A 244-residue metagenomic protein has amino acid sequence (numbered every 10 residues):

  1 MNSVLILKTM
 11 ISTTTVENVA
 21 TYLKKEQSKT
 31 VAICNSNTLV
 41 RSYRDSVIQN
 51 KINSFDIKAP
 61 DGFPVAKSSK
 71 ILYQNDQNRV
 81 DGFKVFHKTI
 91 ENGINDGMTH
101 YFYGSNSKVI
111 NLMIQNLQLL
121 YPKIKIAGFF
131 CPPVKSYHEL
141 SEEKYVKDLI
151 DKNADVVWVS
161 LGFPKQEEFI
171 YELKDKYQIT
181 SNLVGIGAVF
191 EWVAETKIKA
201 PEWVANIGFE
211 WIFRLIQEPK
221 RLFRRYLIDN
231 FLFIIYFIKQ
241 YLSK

Functional and structural regions predicted by a protein language model:
M1-K84: N-terminal nucleotide/polyanion-binding subdomain common to many enzyme families
N35-L39, L161-Q166, V189: Short glycine-rich anion-binding loops that position phosphate/pyrophosphate groups of nucleotides and phosphorylated
P64-K70, K199-K244: A transmembrane-helix-recognition feature enriched in membrane-embedded lipid enzymes and envelope glyco-/phospholipid
V65-K67, K165, V189-V193: Short gly/pro/ser/thr-enriched loop/turn and capping motifs at secondary-structure boundaries
K70-D148, K152: Conserved beta-alpha
I114, E167-K176: Short Gly/Thr/Asp-enriched flexible loops that form oxyanion-binding sites at enzyme active sites
P132-Y137, I179-Q217: Short, flexible loop segments at boundaries between secondary-structure elements
L149, N153-F163: Proline-aspartate-enriched helix->loop->beta-strand connector
